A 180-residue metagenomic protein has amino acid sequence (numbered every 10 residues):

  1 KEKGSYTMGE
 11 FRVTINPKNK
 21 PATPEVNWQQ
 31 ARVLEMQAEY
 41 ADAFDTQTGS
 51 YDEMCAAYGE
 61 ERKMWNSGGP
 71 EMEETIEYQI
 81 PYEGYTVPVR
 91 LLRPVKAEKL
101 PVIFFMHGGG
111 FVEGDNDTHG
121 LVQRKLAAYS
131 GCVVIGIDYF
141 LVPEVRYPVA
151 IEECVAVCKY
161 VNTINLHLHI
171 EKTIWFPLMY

Functional and structural regions predicted by a protein language model:
K1-L91: A glycine/proline-hinged amphipathic helix-loop "lid/cap" segment that gates access to hydrophobic ligand pockets
Y82-G84, V95, M106: A generic beta-sheet turn/junction motif
V89, F104, L126, Y147-Y180: Short strand-loop-helix active-site module centered on a catalytic nucleophile
K99-G108: Short beta-strand element of the alpha/beta-hydrolase
G109-G110, V133: Glycine- and small hydrophobic-enriched segments that form the cores of compact globular domains
D115-D117, V145-Y147: Conserved catalytic-core motifs of eukaryotic protein kinase domains, centered on the activation segment
D117-G136: Short amphipathic alpha-helix adjacent to the substrate-entry channel of hydrolases
D138-V142: Short beta-to-alpha linker loops that shape the active-site pocket of alpha/beta-hydrolase fold enzymes
